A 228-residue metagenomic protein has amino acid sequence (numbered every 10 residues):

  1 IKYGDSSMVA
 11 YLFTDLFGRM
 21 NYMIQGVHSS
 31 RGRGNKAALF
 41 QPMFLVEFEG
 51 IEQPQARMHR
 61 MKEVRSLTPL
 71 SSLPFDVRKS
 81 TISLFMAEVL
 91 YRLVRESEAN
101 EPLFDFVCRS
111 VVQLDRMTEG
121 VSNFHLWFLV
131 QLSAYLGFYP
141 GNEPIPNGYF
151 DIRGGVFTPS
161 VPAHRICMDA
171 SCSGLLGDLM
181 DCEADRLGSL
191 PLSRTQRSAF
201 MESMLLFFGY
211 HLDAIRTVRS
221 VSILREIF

Functional and structural regions predicted by a protein language model:
I1-F228: Non-catalytic alpha-helical scaffolds and adjoining flexible linkers that form interface surfaces for assembly
